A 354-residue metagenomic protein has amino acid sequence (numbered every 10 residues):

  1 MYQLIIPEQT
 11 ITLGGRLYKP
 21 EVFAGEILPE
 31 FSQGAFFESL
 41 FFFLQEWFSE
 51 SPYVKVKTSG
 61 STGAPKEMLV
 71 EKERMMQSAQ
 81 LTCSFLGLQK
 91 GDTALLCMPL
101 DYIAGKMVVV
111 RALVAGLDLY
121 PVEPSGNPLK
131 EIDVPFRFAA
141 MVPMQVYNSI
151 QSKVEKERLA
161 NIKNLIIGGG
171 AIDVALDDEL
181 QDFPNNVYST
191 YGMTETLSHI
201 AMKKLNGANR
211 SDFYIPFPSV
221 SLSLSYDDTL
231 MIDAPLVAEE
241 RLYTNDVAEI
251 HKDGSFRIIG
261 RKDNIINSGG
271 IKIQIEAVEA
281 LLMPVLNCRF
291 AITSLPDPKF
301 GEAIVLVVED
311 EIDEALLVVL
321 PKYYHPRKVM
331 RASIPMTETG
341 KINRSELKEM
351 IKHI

Functional and structural regions predicted by a protein language model:
M1-Q33, M76-L95, S125-R137: Conserved ATP-dependent adenylate/AMP-binding module captured primarily in the ANL superfamily
E38-K57, K90-T93: Conserved pre-ATP/AMP-binding loop-to-beta segment of ANL
Y53-Q77, G87-Q89: Conserved AMP-binding A3 loop
E71-Q77, T93-N148: AMP-binding/adenylate-forming
S152-G207: Gly/Ser/Thr-rich phosphate-binding loop
S221-Y243, V247-E249, V307-E309: AMP-binding/adenylate-forming core of the ANL superfamily
V247-Y324: AMP-binding/adenylate-forming catalytic core of the ANL superfamily
T293, V305-V307, L317-I354: Conserved C-terminal "lid"/linker of ANL adenylate-forming enzymes
